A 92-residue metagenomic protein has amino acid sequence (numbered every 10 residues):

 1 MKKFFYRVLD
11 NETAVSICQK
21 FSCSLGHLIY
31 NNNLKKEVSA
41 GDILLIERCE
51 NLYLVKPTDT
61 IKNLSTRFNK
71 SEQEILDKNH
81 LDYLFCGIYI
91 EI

Functional and structural regions predicted by a protein language model:
M1-Q19, D42-F68: Primarily a LysM-type cell-wall glycan-binding module
L25-L54, E72-I92: Extracellular LysM carbohydrate-binding repeats and other cell-envelope/extracellular binding modules
